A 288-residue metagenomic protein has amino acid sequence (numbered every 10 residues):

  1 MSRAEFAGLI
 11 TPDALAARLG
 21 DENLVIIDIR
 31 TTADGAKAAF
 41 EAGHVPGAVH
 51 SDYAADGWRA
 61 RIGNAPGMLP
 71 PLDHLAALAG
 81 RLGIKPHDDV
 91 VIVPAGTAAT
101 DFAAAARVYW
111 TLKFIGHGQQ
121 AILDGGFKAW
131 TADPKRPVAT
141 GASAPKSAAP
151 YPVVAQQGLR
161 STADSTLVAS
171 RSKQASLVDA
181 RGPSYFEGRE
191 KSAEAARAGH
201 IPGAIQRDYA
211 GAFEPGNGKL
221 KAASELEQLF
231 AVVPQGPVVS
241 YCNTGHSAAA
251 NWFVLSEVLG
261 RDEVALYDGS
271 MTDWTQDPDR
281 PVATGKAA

Functional and structural regions predicted by a protein language model:
M1-A288: Cytosolic catalytic domains that perform sulfur/thiol-centered chemistry
